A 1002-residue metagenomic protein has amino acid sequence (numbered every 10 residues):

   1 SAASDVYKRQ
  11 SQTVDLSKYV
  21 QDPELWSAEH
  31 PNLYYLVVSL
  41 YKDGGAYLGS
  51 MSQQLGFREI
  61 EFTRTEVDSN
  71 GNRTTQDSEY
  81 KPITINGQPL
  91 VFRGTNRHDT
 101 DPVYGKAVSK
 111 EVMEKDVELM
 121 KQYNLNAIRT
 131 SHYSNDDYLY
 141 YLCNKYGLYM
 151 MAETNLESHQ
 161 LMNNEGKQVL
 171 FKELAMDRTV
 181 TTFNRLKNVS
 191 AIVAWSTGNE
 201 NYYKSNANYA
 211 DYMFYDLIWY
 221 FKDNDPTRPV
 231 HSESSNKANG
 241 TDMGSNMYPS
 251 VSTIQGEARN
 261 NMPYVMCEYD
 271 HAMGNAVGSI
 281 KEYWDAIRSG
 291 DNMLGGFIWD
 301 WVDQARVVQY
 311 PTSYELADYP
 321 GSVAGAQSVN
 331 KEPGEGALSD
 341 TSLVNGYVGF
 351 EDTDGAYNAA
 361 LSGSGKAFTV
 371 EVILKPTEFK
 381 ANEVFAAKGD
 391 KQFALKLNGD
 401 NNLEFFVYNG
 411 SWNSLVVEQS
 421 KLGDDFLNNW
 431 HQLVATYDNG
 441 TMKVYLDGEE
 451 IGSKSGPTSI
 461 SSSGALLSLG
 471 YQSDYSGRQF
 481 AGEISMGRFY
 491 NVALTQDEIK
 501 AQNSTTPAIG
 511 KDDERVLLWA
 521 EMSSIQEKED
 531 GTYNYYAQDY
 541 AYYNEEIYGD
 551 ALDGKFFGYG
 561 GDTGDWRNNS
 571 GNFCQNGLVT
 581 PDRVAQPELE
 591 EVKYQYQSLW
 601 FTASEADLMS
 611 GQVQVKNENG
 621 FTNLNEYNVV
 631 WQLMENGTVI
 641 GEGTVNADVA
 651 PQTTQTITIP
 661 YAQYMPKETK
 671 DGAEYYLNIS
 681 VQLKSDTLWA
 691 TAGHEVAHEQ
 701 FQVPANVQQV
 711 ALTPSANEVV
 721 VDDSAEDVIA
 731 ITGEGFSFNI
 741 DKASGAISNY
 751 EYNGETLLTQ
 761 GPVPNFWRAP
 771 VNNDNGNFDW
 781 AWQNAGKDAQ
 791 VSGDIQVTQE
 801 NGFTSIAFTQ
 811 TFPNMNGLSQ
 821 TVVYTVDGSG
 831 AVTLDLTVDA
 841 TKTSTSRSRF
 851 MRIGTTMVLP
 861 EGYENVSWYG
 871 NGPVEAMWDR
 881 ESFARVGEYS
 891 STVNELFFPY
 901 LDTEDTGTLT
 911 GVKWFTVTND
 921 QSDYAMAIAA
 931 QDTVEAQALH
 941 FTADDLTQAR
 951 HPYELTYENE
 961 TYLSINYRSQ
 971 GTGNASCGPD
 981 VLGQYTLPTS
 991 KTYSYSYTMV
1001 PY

Functional and structural regions predicted by a protein language model:
A2-Y7: Short, small-residue-biased leader/transition segments that mark boundaries at the very start of proteins
L16-Y35, M665-Y676: Short glycine/proline/serine/threonine-rich loop/turn segments at secondary-structure transition edges
V20-P23, V37, G44-H159, N164-A210 (+3 more regions): Active-site-adjacent substrate/metal-binding segments within catalytic domains of carbohydrate-active enzymes
S27, P660-G672, T687, F701-Y1002: Beta-strand/loop-rich accessory regions of lumenal/periplasmic or secreted enzymes, predominantly carbohydrate-active
R58-T84, S463-A465, A508-R515, E699-D723 (+1 more regions): Low-complexity, Pro/Ser/Thr- and charge-rich linker/hinge segments at domain boundaries
E118-M120, A127-S313, G531-C574: Substrate-binding/catalytic cleft of secreted carbohydrate-active enzymes, primarily glycoside hydrolases
S289-G325, P376, D497, R515 (+1 more regions): Carbohydrate-binding surfaces of carbohydrate-active enzymes
S313-N544: Extracellular glycan-associated modules
